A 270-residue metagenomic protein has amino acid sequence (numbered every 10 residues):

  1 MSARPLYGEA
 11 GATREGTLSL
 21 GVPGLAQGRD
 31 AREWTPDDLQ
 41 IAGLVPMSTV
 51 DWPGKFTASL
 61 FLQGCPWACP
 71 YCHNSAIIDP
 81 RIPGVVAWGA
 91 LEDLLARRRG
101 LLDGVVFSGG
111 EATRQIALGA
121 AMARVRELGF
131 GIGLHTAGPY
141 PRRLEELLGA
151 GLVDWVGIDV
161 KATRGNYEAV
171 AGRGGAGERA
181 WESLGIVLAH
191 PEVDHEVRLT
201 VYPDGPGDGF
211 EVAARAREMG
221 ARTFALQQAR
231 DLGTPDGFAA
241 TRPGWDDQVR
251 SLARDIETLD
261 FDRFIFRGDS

Functional and structural regions predicted by a protein language model:
M1-V50, G54, P203-S270: Auxiliary Fe-S-binding modules of radical SAM enzymes
P23, V50-V86: Canonical Radical SAM [4Fe-4S] cluster-binding loop centered on the CxxxCxxC motif and its immediate flanking residues
L44, Q63, S75, K161-T163 (+1 more regions): Generic beta-structure capping elements
F61, S108-G109: A secondary-structure boundary/capping signal
S75-V105: Conserved alpha-helical substructure of the radical SAM core
P80-G84, G110-E111, G133-L134: Short, flexible loop segments at the rims of nucleotide/cofactor-binding pockets, characterized by
E92-G104, T113-W245: Conserved AdoMet/S-adenosylmethionine-binding subsite of the radical SAM
